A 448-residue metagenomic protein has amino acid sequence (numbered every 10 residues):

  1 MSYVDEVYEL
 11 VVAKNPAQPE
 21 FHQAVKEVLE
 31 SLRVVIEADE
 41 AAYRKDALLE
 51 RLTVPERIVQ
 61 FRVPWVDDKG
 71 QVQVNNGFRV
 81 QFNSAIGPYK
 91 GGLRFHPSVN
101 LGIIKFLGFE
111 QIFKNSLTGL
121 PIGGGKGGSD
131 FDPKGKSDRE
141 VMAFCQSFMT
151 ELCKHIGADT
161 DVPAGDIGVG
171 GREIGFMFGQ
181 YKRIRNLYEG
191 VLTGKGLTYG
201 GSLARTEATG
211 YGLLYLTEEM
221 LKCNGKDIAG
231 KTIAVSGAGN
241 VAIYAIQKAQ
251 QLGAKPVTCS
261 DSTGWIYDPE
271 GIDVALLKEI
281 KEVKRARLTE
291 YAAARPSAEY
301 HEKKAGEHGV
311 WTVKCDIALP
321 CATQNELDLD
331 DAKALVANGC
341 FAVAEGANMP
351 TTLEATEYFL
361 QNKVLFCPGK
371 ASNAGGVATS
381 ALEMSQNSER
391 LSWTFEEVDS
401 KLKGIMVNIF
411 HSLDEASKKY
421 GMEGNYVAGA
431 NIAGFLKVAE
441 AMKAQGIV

Functional and structural regions predicted by a protein language model:
S2, P16-Q23, E27, Y43 (+23 more regions): Conserved active-site and cofactor/substrate-binding residues in soluble primary-metabolism enzymes
S2-A24, M220, A334-V448: Adenosine-phosphate binding glycine-rich loop
P19-H22, A38-K45, G119, I156-G165 (+4 more regions): Flexible, glycine/charged-enriched surface loops at secondary-structure junctions
A41-Q71: Structured beta-strand/loop patches that form or line metal/cofactor-binding pockets in enzymes
H96, N115-A229: Glycine/serine-rich phosphate-binding loop and adjoining beta1-alpha1 elements at the start of nucleotide-handling
T193-G196, G201-K314: Glycine-rich phosphate/diphosphate-binding loop of Rossmann-like nucleotide-binding domains
G264-F366, A371: Rossmann-like adenosine-cofactor binding region
